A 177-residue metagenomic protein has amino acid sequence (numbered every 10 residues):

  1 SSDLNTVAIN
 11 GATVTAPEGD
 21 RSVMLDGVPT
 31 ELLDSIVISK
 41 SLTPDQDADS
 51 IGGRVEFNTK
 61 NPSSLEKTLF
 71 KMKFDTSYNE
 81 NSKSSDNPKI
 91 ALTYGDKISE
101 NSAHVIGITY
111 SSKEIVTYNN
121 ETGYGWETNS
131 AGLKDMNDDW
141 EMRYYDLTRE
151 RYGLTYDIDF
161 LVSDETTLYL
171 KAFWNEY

Functional and structural regions predicted by a protein language model:
S1-T13, K40: Extracytoplasmic beta-strand/coil segments of soluble accessory domains associated with Gram-negative outer-membrane
V7-A8, Q46, E80, V116 (+2 more regions): Broad hydrophobic/π-residue packing in well-ordered secondary structure
I9, K40, D49, I106-I108 (+1 more regions): Glycine-rich, histidine-containing beta strand-loop boundary motifs that form or position
A16-S22, E31-I38, D45-T128, D135-D138 (+1 more regions): Outer-membrane beta-barrel translocator/receptor signature
D26-G27: A general structural signal for stabilizing positions within well-ordered secondary structure
S41, D75, T109-S111, S163 (+1 more regions): An acidic- and aromatic-residue-enriched active-site/binding cleft used to recognize and process polar
M136-Y177: Outer-membrane beta-barrel domain signature, strongest for Gram-negative TonB-dependent receptors and also present
